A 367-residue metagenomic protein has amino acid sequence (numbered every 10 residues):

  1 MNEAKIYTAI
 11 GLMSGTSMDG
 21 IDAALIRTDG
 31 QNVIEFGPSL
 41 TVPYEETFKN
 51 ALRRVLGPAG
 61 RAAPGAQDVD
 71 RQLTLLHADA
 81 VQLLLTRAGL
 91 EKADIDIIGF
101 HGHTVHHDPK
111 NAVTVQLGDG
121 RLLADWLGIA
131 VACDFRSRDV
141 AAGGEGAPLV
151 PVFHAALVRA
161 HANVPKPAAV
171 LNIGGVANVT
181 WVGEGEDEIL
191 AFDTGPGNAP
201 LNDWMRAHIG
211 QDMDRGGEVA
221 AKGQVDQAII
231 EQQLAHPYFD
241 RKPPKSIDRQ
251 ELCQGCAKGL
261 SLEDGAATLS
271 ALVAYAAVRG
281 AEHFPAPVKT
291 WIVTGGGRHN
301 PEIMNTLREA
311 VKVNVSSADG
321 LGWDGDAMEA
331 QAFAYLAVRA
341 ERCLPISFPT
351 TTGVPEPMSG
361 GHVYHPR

Functional and structural regions predicted by a protein language model:
N2-V42: N-terminal phosphate-binding or glycine-rich loops at protein starts, especially the Walker A/P-loop of NTPases
Y7-M13, D94-G99, A168-N172, A191: Short glycine-aspartate micro-motif
S14, F100-H103, I173-V176, T290-H299 (+1 more regions): Glycine-rich beta-strand-to-loop/alpha-helix junction loops that act as flexible
S14, M18, D319-R367: Glycine-rich phosphate-binding/hydrolytic loop that grips phosphoryl groups
I21-I26, F36-R54, W126, A132-A160 (+1 more regions): Glycine-rich phosphate-binding loop plus the immediately following alpha-helix
A59-G120: Short beta-strand-loop/turn "lid" adjacent to the catalytic site in phosphate-handling enzymes
I95-V152: Glycine-rich phosphate-binding loop and adjoining helix at the ATP-binding site of ATP-dependent phosphoryl-transfer
G210-T290, P301-K312: A contiguous, well-structured pocket-lining segment that forms one wall/lid of small-molecule binding clefts in soluble
